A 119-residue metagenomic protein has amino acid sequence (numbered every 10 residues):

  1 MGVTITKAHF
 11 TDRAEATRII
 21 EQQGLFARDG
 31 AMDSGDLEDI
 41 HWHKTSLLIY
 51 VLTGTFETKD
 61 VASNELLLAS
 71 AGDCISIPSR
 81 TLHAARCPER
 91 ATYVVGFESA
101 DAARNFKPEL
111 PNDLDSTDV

Functional and structural regions predicted by a protein language model:
M1-S34, D39-I40, D113-V119: A short, N-terminal "cap"/entry segment at the start of jelly-roll beta-barrel domains of the cupin/DSBH fold
T17-I19, L37-H43, K59-V61, L67-L68 (+1 more regions): Short histidine-centered beta-strand/loop micro-motifs that create catalytic or ligand/metal-coordination sites
R28, L37-E38, G54-K59, C74: Short beta-strand segments in beta-sandwich/barrel cores
W42-T58: Short, conserved beta-strand element in jelly-roll/cupin
L52-T53, S70, E89: A cytosolic small-molecule/anion-sensing beta-strand core signal
V61-R80: Short acidic-glycine-tyrosine-enriched beta hairpin
S79-A103: Ligand-binding loop in jelly-roll beta-barrel domains
D101-V119: Short peripheral tails and domain-boundary helices/loops at the edges of structured domains
